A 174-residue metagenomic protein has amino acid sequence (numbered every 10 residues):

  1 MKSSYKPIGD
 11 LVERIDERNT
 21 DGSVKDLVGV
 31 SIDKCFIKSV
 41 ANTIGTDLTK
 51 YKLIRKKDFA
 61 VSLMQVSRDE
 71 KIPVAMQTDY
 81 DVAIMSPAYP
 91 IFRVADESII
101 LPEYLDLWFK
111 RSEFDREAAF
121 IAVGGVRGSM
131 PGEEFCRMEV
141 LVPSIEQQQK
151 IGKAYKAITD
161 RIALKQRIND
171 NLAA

Functional and structural regions predicted by a protein language model:
M1-N19, R137, L141-A174: Non-catalytic DNA-recognition/assembly elements of restriction-modification systems
S4-S62, V66: Sequence-specific dsDNA recognition surfaces
L11, L101-C136: Short, positively charged
V24, V40, I44, E70-I72 (+5 more regions): Glycine-rich, flexible loop/turn motifs
K56, A60-S112: A short beta-sheet element
A75-Q77, W108, I121, K153-Y155 (+1 more regions): "Short basic amphipathic alpha-helical interaction patches in structured regions
V82-A88, V123-G152, K156: A short glycine-rich beta-alpha junction/loop motif
